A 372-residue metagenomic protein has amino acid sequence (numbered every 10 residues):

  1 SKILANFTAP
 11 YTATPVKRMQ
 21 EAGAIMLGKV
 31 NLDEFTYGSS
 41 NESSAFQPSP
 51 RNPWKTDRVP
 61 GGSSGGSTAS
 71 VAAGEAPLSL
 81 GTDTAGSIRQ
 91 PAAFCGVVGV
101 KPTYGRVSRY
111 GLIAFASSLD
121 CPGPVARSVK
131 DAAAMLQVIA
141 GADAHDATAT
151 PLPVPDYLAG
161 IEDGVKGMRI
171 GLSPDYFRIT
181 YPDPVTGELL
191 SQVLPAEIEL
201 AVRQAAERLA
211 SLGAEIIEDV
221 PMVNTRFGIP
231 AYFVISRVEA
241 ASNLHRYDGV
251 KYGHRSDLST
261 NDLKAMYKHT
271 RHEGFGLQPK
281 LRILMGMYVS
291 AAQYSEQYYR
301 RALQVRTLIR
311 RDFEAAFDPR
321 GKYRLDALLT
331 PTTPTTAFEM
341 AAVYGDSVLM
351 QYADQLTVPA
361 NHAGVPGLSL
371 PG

Functional and structural regions predicted by a protein language model:
S1-T8, T36-Y37, P151, Y157-I161 (+4 more regions): Short, well-ordered alpha-helical
S1-T84, R203-G213: Gly/Ser-rich catalytic/binding loops embedded in alpha/beta enzyme cores
I3-T8, D120-R127, G286-A291: Short, well-ordered beta-strand elements within core beta-sheets of diverse protein domains
A9-T12, Q20-E21, I25, I198-R203 (+5 more regions): Glycine-rich, small-residue loops and helix-cap segments that act as flexible hinges at active-site edges
V30-G38, V223-G228, T333: Short, solvent-exposed turn/loop segments enriched in Gly/Ser/Thr/Pro and often Arg
R89-C95: Structural signature of FAD isoalloxazine-binding scaffolds in flavoprotein oxidoreductases
V98-L200, Q204, S259-H269: A short helix-breaking turn/cap at a secondary-structure junction
